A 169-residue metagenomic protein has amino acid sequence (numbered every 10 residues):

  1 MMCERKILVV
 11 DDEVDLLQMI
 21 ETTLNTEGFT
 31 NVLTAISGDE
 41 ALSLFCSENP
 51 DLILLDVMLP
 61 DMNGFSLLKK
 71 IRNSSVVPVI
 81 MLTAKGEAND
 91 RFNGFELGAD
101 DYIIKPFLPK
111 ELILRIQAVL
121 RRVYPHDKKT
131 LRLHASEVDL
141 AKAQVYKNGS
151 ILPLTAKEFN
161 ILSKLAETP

Functional and structural regions predicted by a protein language model:
C3-E4, N49-D51, S74-V79: His-Asp phosphorelay/catalytic-motif detector in bacterial-type signaling
R5-K6, Q117-P169: Short, Lys/Arg-enriched segments at the junction into DNA-binding effector domains of transcriptional regulators
D11, D56, T83: Active-site residues of response regulator receiver
V14-L33: Two-component/phosphorelay signaling modules centered on CheY-like receiver
L17, T34, P60, E87 (+1 more regions): The feature encodes the CheY-like receiver
T34-L52: Acidic, metal-coordinating helix/loop segments flanking the phosphotransfer/catalytic sites of two-component signaling
I36, E48, L59-M62, N89: Hydrophobic residue at a beta-alpha junction that N-caps the helix immediately following a catalytic beta-strand/loop
N63-K69, N73, P78-R132: Basic, amphipathic DNA-recognition helix from helix-turn-helix-like DNA-binding domains
